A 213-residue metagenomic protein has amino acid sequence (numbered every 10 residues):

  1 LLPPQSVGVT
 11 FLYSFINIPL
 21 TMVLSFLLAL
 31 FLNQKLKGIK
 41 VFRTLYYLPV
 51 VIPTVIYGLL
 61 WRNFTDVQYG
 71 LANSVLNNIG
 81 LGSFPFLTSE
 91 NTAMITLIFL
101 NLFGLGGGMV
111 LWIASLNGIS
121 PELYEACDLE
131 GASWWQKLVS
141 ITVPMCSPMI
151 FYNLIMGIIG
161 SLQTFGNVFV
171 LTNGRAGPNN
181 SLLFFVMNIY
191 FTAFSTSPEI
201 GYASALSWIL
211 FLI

Functional and structural regions predicted by a protein language model:
L1-I213: A structural signal for multi-pass alpha-helical bundles of membrane permease subunits that mediate small-molecule
